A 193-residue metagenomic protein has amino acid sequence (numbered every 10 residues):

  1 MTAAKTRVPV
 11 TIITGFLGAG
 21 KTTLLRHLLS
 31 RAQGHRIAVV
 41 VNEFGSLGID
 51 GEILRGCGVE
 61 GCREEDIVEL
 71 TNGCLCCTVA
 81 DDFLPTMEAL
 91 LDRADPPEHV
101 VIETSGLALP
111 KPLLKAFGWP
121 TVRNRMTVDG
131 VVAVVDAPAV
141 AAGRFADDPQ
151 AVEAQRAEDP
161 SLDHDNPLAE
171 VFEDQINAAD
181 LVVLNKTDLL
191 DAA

Functional and structural regions predicted by a protein language model:
T2-T14, A19, T23-E170: Nucleotide-state-sensitive switch-loop elements of NTP-binding domains
E103-S105, V134-A139, A179-A193: G-domain G4 guanine-recognition motif of GTPases
P160-L168, D174, A179, D188-A193: C-terminal-of-GTPase-core extension/linker across diverse P-loop GTPases
